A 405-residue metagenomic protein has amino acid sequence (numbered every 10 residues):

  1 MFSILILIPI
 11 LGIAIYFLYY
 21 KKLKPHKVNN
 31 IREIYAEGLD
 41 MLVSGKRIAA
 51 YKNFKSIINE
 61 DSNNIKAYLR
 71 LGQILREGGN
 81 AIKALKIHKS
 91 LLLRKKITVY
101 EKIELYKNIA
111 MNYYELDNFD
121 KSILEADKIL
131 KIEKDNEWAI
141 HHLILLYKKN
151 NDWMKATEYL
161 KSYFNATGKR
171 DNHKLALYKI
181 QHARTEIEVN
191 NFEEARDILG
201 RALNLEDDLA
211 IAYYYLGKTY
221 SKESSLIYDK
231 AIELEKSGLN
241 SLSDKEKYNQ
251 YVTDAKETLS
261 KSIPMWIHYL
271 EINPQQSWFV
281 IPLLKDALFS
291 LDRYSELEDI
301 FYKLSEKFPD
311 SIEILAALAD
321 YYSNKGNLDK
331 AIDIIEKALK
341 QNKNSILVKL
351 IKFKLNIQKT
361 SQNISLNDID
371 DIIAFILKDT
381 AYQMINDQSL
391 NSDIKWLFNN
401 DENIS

Functional and structural regions predicted by a protein language model:
M1-N30, K128-L145, K149-D171, G238: Long, contiguous interaction/recruitment modules in multidomain scaffold/adaptor proteins
N29-N63, R76-K86, S90, M111 (+2 more regions): Alpha-helical segment of the N-proximal tetratricopeptide repeat
R32, K66, Y100-E104, W138 (+6 more regions): Start-of-helix register in tetratricopeptide repeats
M41, L75, Y113, Y147 (+6 more regions): Residue at a conserved register position within TPR or TPR-like alpha-solenoid repeats
S62, K96, Y100, K134 (+7 more regions): Short coil turns that delineate tetratricopeptide repeat
R70, N108, H142, Q181 (+4 more regions): Canonical tetratricopeptide repeat
